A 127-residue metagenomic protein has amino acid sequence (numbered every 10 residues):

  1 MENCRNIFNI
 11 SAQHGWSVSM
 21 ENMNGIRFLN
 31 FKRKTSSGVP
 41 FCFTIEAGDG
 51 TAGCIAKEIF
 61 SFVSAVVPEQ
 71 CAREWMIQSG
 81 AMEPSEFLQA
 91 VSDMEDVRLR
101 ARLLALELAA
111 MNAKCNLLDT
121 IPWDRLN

Functional and structural regions predicted by a protein language model:
M1-E2, D119-N127: Short intrinsically disordered terminal tails
E2-N3, C71: Short amphipathic alpha-helical segments
C4-K57: Amphipathic, interaction-prone secondary-structure segments
G15, S64, P68-E69, E83 (+2 more regions): Intrinsically disordered, low-complexity coil/linker segments enriched for acidic/polar and small residues
S36-E86: Intrinsically disordered, low-complexity regulatory segments enriched in Ser/Thr/Pro and charged residues
A90, V97-L99, L104: Amphipathic alpha-helical coiled-coil segments and their boundaries
L104, L108-M111: The feature captures the hydrophobic core positions of alpha-helical coiled-coils
